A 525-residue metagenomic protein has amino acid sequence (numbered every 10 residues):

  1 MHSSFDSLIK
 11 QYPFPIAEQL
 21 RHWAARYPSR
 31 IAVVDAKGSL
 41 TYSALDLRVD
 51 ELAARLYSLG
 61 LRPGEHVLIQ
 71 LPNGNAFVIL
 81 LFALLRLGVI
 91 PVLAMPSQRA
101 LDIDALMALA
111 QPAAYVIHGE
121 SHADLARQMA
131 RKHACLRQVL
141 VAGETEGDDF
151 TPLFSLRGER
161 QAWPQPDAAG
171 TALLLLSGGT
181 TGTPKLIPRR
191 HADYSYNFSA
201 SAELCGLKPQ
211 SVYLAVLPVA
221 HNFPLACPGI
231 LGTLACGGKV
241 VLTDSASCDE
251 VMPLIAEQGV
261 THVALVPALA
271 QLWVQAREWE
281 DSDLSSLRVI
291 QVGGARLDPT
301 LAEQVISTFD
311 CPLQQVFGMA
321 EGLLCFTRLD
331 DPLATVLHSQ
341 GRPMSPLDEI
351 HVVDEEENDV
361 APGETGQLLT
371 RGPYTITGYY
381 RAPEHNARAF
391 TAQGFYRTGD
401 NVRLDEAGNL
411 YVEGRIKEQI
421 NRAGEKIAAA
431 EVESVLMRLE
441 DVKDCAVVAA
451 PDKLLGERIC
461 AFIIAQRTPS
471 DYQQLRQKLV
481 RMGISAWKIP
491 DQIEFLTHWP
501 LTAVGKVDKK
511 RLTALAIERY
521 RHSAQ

Functional and structural regions predicted by a protein language model:
Y12, R21, S29-G74, V78-F82 (+3 more regions): Conserved AMP-binding/adenylate-forming core of the ANL superfamily
P28-S29, V141, E146, R157-G178 (+2 more regions): Conserved pre-ATP/AMP-binding loop-to-beta segment of ANL
T41-S43, A172-Y196: Conserved AMP-binding A3 loop
S58-L59, R86-P152, A465-R467: Structural core segment of the AMP-binding/adenylate-forming
Q98-L101, Y115-I117, V263, E356 (+5 more regions): AMP-binding/adenylate-forming catalytic core of the ANL superfamily
S195-V212, N222-H262, A276: Conserved AMP-binding/adenylation subdomain of ANL enzymes
V260-A264, V274-T335, E349: Gly/Ser/Thr-rich phosphate-binding loop
I484-K506, A524-Q525: AMP-binding/adenylate-forming catalytic domain of the ANL superfamily
